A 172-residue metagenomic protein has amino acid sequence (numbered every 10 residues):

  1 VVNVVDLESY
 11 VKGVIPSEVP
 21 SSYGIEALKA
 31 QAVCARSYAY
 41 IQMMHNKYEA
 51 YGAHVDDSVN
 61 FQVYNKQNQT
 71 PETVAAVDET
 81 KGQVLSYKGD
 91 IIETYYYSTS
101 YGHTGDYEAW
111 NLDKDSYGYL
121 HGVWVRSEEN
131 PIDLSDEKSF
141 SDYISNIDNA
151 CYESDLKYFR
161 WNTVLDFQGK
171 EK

Functional and structural regions predicted by a protein language model:
V1-K172: Conserved, single-site charged/polar hotspot
